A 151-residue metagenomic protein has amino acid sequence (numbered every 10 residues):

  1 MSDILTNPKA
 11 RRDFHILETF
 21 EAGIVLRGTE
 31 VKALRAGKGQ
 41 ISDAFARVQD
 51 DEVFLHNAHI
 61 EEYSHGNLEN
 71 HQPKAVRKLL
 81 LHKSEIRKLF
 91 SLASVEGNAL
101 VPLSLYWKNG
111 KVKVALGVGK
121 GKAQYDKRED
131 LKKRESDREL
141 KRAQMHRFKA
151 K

Functional and structural regions predicted by a protein language model:
S2-E52, S64: A positional/architectural concept
N7-A10, K38-G39, H65-S84, W107 (+1 more regions): Arg/Lys-rich, often Gly-containing low-complexity segments of ribosomal proteins
L17, K38-G39, Q72, E96-A99: Short solvent-exposed loop/turn micro-motifs enriched in small/polar/acidic residues
E21, I41-D43, L55, V76 (+2 more regions): Broad gene-expression machinery/nucleic-acid interaction feature
G28, V48-D50, N57, L116-K120: Flexible glycine-/small-residue-rich
A46, D50-Y63, L68-P73, L79: Active-site-adjacent structural patch at catalytic or cofactor/ligand-binding sites
L81-G117, G121-A123: Beta-rich strand-turn-strand
